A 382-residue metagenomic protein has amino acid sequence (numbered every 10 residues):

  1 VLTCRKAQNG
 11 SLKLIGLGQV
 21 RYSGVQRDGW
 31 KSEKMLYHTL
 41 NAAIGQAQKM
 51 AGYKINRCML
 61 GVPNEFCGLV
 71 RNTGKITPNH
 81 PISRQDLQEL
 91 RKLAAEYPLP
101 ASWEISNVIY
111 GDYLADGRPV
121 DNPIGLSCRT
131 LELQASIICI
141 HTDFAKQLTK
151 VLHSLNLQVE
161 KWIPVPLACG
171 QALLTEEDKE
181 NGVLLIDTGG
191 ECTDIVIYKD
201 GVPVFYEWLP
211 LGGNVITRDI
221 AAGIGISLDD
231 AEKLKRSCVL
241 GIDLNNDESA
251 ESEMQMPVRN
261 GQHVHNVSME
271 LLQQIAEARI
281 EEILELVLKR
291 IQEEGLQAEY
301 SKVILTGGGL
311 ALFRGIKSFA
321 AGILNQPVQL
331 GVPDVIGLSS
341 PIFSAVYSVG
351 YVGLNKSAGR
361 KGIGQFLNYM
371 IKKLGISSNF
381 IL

Functional and structural regions predicted by a protein language model:
V1, L60, L152, D187 (+4 more regions): Residue-level signature of catalytic and energy-coupling elements of molecular machines, predominantly ATP/GTP-dependent
V1-C4, T193-I197: Short beta-strand scaffold segments in enzyme catalytic cores
R5-L184, V202-V204, S227-D229, K233 (+4 more regions): Nucleotide/phosphate-binding catalytic cleft detector across ATP-hydrolyzing and phosphate-transferring enzymes
V62-P63, L185-C192, Y198-G201, P210-N214 (+2 more regions): A short acidic Gly-Thr/Ser loop motif
R84, Q88, F319-Y347: Conserved phosphate-binding/catalytic loops in two-lobed NTP-binding clefts
P210-D230: A conserved active-site cap/scaffold subdomain adjacent to cofactor or substrate pockets
L240-I242, E299-A321: Glycine-rich phosphate-binding loops at beta-strand->alpha-helix junctions
E282-E293: A short, acidic, amphipathic alpha-helical segment used as a generic capping/interface helix at domain edges
